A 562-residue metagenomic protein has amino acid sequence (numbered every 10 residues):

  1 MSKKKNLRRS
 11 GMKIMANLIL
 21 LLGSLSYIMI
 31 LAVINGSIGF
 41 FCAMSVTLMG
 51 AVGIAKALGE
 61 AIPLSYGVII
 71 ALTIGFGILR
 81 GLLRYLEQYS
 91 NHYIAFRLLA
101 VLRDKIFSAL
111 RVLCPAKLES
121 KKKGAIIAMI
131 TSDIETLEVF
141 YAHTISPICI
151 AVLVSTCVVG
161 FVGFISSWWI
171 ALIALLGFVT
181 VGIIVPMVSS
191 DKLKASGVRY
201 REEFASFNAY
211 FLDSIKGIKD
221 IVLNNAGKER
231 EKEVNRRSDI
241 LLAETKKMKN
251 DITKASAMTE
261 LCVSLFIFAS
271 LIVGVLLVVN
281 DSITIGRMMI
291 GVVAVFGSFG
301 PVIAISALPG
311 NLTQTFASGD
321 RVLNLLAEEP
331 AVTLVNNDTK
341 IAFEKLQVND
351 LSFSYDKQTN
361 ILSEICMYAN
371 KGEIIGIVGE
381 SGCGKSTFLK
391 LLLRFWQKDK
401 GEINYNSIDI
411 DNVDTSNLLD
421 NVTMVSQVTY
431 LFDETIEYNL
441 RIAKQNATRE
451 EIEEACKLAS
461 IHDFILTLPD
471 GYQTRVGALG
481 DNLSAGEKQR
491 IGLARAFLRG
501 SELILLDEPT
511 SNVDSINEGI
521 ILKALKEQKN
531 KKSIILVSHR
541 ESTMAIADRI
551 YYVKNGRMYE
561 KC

Functional and structural regions predicted by a protein language model:
M1-C42, P63-S65, E87, N91 (+10 more regions): Membrane-integrated ABC transporters
L21-S24, V112-A116, S132-I145, C149 (+7 more regions): An intracellular "coupling" helix at the cytosolic face of ABC transporter transmembrane type-1 domains
G23, Y27-L83, F164-I165, S282-I285: Transmembrane helix-loop-helix hairpins at lipid-water interfaces of multipass membrane proteins, especially the type-1
S24, I28-G39, H143-R199, I272-I283: Transmembrane helices of ABC transporter permease
I69-R84, T180-V181, V185, I252-F266 (+1 more regions): Hydrophobic alpha-helical segments in the permease module
D104, N324, N404, N412 (+5 more regions): ABC ATPase nucleotide-binding domain helical subdomain, centered on the C-loop/LSGGQ "ABC signature"
L223-A226, S298-A327: Cytosolic ends of transmembrane helices, especially the final helix of ABC transmembrane type-1 domains
L393: Helix-to-loop junction immediately C-terminal to a conserved catalytic motif
